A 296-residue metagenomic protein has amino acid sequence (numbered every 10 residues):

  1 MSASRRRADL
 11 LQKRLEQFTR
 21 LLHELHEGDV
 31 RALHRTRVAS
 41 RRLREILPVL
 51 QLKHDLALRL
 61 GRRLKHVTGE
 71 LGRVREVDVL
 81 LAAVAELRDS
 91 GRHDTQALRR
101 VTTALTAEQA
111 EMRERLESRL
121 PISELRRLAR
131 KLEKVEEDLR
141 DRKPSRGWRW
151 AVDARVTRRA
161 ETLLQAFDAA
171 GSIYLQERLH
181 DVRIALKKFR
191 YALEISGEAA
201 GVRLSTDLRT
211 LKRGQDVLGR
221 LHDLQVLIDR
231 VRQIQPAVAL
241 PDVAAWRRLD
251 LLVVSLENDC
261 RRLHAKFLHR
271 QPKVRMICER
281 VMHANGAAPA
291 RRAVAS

Functional and structural regions predicted by a protein language model:
M1-S296: Function-determining surface determinants
